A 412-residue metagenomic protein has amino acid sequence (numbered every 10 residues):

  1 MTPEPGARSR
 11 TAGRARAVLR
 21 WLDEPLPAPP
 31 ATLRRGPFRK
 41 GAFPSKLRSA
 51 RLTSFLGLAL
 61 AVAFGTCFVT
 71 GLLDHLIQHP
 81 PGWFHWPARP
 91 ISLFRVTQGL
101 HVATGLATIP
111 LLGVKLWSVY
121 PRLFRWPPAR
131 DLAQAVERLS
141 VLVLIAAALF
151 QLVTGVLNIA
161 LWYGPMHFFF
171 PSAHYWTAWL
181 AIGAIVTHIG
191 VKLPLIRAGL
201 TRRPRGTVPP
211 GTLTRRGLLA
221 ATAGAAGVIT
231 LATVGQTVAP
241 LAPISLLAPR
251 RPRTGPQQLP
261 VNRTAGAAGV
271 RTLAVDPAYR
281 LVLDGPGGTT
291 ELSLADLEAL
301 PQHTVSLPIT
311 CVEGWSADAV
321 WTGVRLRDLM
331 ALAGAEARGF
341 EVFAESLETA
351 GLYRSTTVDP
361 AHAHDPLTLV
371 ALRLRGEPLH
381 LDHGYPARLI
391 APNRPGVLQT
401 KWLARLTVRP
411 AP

Functional and structural regions predicted by a protein language model:
T2-R253, L259, G269-V270, L283 (+1 more regions): Membrane-embedded alpha-helical bundles that constitute the cytochrome b-like, heme-associated redox core of multi-pass
T237-P412: Structured, non-membrane catalytic/scaffold regions adjacent to prosthetic-group chemistry
